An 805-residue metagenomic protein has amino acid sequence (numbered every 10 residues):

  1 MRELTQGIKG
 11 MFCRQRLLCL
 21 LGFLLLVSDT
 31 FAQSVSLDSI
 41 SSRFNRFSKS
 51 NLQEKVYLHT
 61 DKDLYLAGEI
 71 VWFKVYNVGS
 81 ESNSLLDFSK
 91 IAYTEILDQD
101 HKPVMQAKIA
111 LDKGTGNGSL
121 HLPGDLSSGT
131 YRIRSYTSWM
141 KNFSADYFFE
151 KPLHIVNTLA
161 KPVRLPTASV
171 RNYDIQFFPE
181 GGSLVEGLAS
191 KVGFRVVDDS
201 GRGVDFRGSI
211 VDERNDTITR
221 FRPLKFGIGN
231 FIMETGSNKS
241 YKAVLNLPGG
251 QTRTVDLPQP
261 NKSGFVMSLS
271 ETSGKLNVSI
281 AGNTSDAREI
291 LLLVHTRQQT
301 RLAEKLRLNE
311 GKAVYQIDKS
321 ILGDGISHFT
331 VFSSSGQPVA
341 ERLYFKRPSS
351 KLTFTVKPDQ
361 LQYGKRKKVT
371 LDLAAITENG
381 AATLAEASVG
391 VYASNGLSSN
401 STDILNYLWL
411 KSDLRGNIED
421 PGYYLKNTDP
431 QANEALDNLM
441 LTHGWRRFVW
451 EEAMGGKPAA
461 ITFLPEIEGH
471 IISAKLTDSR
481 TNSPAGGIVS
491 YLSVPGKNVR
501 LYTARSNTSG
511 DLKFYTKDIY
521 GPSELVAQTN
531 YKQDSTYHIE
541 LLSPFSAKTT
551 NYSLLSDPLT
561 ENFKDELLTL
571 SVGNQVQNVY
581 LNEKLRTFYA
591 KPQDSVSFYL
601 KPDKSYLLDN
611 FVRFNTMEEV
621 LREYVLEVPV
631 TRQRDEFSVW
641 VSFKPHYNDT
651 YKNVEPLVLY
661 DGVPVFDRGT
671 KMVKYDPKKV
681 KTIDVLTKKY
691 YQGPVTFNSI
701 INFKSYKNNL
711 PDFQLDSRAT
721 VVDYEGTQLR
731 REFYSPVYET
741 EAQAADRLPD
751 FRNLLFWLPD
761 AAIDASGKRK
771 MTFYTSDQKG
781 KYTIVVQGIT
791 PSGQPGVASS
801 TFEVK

Functional and structural regions predicted by a protein language model:
M1-I40: Bacterial Sec-dependent N-terminal signal peptides
Q33-E54, H59, Y65-L66, I70-I109 (+2 more regions): Contiguous segments within soluble domain cores/interaction surfaces
F47-N51, L66, D87, P123-S128 (+17 more regions): Surface-exposed, low-complexity/disordered segments and acidic/polar micro-motifs at processing/linker regions
H59, M105, K357, R500 (+2 more regions): Short, solvent-exposed loop/turn positions at domain surfaces that link secondary-structure elements or cap domain
V75, S135, A243-L245, F329 (+2 more regions): Hydrophobic/tyrosine-rich beta-strand signature of extracellular beta-sandwich/beta-rich modules, prominently
Y93-L97, R207-V211, L291-H295, T330 (+4 more regions): Beta-strand signatures of extracellular beta-sandwich domains
G118-L122: Ligand-binding face of N-terminal immunoglobulin V-set domains in extracellular IgSF glycoproteins
V641-L686, Q714-D716: Periplasmic plug
